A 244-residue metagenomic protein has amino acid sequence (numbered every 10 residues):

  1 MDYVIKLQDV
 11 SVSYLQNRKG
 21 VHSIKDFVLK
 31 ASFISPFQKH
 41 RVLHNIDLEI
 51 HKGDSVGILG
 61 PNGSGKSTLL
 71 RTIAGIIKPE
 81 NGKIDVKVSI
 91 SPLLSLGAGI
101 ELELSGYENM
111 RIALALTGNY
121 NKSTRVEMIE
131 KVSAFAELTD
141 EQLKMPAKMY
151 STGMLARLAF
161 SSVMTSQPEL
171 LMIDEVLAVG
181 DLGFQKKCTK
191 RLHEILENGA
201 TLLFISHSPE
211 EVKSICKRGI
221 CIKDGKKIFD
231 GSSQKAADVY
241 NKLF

Functional and structural regions predicted by a protein language model:
D2-V42, Q234-K242: Pre-NBD coupling/linker segments of ABC/ABC-like ATPases
V4-Q8, V12-L15, K52-S55, P61-L116: ABC ATPase nucleotide-binding domain signature region
P36-K39, L94-L158, S162-I173, L177-A178 (+1 more regions): ABC-family P-loop ATPase nucleotide-binding domains
Q185-N198: Helical segment within the ABC ATPase nucleotide-binding domain
S206-H207: H-loop/switch region of ABC-family ATPase nucleotide-binding domains
V212-S214: A short, surface-exposed alpha-helical micro-motif characterized by mixed small hydrophobic and charged/polar residues
D224-G225, Y240: Conserved ABC ATPase "signature" C-loop
D230-G231: ABC ATPase "signature
